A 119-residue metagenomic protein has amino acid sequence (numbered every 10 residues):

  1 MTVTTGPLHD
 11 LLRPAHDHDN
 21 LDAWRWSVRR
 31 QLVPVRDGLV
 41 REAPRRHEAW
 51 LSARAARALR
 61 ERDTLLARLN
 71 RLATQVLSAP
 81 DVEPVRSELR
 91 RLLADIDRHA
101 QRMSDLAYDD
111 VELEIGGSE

Functional and structural regions predicted by a protein language model:
M1-E119: Small-residue-biased structural context
